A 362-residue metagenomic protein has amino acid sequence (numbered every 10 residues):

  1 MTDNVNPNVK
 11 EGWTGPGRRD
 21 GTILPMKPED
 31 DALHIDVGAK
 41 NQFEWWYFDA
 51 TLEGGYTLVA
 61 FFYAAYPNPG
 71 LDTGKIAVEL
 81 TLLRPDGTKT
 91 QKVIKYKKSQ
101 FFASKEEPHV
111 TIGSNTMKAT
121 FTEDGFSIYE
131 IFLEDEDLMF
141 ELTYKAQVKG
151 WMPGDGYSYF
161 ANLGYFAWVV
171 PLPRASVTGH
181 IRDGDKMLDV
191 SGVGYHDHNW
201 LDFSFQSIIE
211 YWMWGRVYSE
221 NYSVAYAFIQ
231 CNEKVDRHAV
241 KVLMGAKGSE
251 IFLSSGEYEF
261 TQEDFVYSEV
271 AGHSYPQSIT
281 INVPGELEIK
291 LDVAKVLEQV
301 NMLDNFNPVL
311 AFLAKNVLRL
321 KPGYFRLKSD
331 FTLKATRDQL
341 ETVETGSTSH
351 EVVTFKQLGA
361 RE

Functional and structural regions predicted by a protein language model:
M1-E362: Structured soluble/peripheral alpha/beta segments that form catalytic or ligand/cofactor-binding pockets
